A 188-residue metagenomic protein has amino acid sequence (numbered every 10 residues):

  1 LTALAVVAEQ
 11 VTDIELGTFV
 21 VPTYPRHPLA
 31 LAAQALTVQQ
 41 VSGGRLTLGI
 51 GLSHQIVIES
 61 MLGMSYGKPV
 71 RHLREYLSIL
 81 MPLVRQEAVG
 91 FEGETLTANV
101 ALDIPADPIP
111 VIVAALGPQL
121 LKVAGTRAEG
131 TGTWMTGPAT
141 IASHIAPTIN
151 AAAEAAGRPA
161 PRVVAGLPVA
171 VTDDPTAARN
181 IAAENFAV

Functional and structural regions predicted by a protein language model:
L1-V188: Active-site-adjacent structural elements that line small-molecule/cofactor binding pockets in enzymes
